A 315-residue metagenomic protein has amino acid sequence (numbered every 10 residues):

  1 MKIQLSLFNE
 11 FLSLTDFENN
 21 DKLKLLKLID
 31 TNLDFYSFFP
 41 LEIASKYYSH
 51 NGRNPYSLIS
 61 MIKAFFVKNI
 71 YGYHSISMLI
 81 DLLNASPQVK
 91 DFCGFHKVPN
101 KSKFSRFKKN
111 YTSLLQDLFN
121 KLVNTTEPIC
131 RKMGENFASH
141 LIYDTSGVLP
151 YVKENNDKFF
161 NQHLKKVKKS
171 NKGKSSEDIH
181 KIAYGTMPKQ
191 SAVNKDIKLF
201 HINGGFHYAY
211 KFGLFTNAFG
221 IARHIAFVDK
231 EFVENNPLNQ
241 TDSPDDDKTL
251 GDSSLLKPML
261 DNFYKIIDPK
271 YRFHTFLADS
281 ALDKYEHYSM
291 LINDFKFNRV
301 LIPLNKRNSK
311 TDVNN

Functional and structural regions predicted by a protein language model:
M1-S37: Membrane topogenic helices and adjacent juxtamembrane segments
L23-V67, Y71: Basic, short loop/linker segments at the boundary and entry of helix-turn-helix/winged-helix-like folds
G52-Y56, F276-E286, K306-N308: Acidic, metal-coordinating catalytic cores used for nucleic-acid/nucleotide bond scission and strand-transfer chemistry
I76-F92, E127: DNA-recognition alpha helix
S77, D81, S102, H274: Residues within the helices of the helix-turn-helix
C93-Y111: Major-groove recognition helix of helix-turn-helix-like DNA-binding domains
S113-N293: Polybasic low-complexity intrinsically disordered regions
Y288-N315: Helix-centered, glycine/charged polyanion-binding patches within enzymatic domains that contact phosphate-containing
